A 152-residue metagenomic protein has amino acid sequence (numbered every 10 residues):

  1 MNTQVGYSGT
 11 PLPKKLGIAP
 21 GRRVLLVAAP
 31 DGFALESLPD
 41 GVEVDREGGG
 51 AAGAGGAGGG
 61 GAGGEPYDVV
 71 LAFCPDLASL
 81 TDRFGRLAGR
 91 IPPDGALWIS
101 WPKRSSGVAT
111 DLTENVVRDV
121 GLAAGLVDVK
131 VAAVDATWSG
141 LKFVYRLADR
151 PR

Functional and structural regions predicted by a protein language model:
L16-P30: Conserved class I S-adenosyl-L-methionine
D31-S37, G107-A109: Short, charged/polar "capping" segments at the starts of alpha-helices and the immediately preceding loops
G50-G63: Intrinsically disordered, low-complexity terminal tails and inter-domain linkers enriched for S/T/G/P/D/E
G61-V69, P75-L77: A short acidic, Gly/Pro-enriched loop at the edge of an enzyme's catalytic core that lines a small-molecule cofactor
T81-P93: A short glycine-rich, Lys/Arg-flanked "PGG" loop and its adjoining helix->strand segment in the class I
P93-P102: Conserved beta-strand signature within the Rossmann-like core of class I S-adenosyl-L-methionine
S105-R118: Conserved class I S-adenosyl-L-methionine
A124-R152: Class I S-adenosyl-L-methionine
